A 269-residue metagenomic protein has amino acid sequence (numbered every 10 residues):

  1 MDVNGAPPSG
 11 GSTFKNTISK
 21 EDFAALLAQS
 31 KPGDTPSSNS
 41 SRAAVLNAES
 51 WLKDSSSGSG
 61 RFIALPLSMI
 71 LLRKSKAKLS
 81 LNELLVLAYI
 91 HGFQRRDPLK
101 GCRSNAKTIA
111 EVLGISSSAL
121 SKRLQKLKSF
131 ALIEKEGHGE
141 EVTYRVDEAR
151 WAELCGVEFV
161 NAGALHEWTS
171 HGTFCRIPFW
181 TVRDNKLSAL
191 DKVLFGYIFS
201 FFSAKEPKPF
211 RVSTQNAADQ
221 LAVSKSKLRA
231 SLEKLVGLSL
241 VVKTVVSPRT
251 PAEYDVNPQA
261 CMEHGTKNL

Functional and structural regions predicted by a protein language model:
M1-V112, K122, S129-F130, E136-Q215: Short recognition helix of helix-turn-helix/winged-helix DNA-binding domains
E111, D219, V236: Alpha-helical residues within the helix-turn-helix
S118, S226: Key DNA-contact positions within bacterial/archaeal DNA-binding proteins
L124-Q125, R229-E233: Short, hydrophobic-biased segments on the C-terminal half of alpha helices that form "recognition helices"
K128-H138, V236-V246: A short, conserved structural fragment
G137-Y144, V245-Y254: Short, Lys/Arg-rich nucleic-acid/phosphate-binding segment
V242, R249-L269: C-terminal engagement modules used by replication, chromatin/transcription, nuclear envelope/ESCRT, and ubiquitin
